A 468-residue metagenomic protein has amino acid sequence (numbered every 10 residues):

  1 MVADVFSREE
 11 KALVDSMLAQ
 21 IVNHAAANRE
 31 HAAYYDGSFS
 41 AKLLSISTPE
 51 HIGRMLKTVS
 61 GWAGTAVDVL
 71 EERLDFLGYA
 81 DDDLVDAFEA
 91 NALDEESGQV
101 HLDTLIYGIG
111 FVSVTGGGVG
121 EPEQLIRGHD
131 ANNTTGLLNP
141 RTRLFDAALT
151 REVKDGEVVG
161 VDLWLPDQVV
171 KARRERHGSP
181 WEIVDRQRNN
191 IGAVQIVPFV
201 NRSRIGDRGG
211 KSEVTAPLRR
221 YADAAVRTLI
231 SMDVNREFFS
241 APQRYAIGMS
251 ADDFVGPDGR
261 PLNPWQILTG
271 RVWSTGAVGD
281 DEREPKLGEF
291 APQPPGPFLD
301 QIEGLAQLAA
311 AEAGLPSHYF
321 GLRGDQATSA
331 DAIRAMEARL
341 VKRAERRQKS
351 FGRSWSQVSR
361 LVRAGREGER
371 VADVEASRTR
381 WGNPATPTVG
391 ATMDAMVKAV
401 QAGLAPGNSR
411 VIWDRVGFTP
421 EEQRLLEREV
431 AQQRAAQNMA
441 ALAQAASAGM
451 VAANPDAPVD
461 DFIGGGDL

Functional and structural regions predicted by a protein language model:
M1-I126, L442-A443, A457-L468: Extended, helix-rich architectural segments
D94-Y107, V112-S113, V234, A291-G390: C-terminal amphipathic alpha-helical
V100-H101, G116-G117, R236-Y245, Y319-G324 (+3 more regions): Short coil/turn segments at secondary-structure boundaries
F111-V214: Extended, regular secondary-structure scaffolds
V184-A335, G382, T388: Extended, charged amphipathic alpha-helical segments
V226, D233, A435-L468: Glycine- and charge-rich intrinsically disordered segments
T388-V411: C-terminal structured domain segments
D414-S447: Long, highly charged low-complexity segments enriched in Glu/Asp and Lys/Arg with interspersed Ser/Thr
